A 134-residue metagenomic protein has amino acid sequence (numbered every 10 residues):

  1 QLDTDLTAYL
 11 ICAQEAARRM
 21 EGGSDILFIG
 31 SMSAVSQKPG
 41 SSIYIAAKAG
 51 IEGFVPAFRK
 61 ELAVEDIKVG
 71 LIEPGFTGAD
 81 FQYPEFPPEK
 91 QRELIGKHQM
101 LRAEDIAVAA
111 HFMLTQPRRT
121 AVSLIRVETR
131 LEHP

Functional and structural regions predicted by a protein language model:
Q1-L2: A hydrophobic alpha-helix adjacent to the NAD(P)-binding/active-site core of NAD(P)-dependent oxidoreductases, strongly
A13, A47: Active-site helix of classical SDR
E15-G23: A short helix-coil junction within the Rossmann-fold of NAD(P)-dependent oxidoreductases
R18, K60-A63: Alpha-helical segment proximal to the catalytic Tyr-Lys
G23, S36-S42, H98: Active-site loop immediately N-terminal to the catalytic Tyr-X3-Lys motif of short-chain dehydrogenase/reductase
S31: Residue(s) in the substrate-gating loop at a strand-loop-helix junction that position the organic substrate next
L71-I72, K90-P134: C-terminal helical subdomain
